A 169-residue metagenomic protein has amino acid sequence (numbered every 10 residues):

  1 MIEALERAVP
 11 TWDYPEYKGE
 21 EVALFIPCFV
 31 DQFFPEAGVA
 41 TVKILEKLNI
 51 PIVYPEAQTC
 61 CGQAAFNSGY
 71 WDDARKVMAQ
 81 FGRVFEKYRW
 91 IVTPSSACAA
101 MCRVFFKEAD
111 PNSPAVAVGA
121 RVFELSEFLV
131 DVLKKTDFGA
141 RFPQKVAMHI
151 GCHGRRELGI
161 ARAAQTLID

Functional and structural regions predicted by a protein language model:
M1-D169: Iron-sulfur cluster-binding electron-transfer modules in prokaryotic oxidoreductases
